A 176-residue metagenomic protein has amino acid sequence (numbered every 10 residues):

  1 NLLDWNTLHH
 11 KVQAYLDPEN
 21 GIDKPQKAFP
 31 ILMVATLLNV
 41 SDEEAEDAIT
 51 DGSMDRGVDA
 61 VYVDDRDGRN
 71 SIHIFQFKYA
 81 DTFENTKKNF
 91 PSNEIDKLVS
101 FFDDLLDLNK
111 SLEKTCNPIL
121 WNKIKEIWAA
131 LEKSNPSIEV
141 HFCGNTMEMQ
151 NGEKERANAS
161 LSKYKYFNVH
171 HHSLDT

Functional and structural regions predicted by a protein language model:
N1-K24: Interdomain/boundary linker segments immediately adjacent to catalytic/signaling cores
W5, W121, W128, Y164-F167: A residue-identity detector for tryptophan
Y15, Y62, Y79, Y164-Y166: Sequence-level detector for tyrosine residue identity
K24-K133, I138-E139, C143-A157, H171-T176: Catalytic centers of nucleases
E155-F167: Charge-rich, well-structured scaffold segments of protease-associated domains
